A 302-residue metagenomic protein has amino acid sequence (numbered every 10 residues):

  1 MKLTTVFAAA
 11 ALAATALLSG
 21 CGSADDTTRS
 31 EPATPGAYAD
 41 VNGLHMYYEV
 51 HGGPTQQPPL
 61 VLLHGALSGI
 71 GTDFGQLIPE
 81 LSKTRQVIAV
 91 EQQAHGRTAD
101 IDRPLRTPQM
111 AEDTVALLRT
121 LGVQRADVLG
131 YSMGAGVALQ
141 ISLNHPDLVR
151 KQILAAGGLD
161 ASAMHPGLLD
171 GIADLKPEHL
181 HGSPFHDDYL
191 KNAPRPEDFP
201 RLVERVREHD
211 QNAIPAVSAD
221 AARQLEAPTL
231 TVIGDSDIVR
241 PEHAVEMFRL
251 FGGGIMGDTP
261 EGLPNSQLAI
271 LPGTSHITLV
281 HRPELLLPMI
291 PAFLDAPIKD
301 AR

Functional and structural regions predicted by a protein language model:
K2-A10, L18-V61, T84-R85, D295-R302: Alpha/beta-hydrolase fold catalytic core
L44-R97: Conserved HGGG/HGGXW glycine-rich cap/lid loop of the alpha/beta-hydrolase fold
P79, D235-T274: Conserved loop-alpha-helix segment in the C-terminal half of the alpha/beta-hydrolase fold that carries the catalytic
A89-L129, L271: Active-site loop/oxyanion-hole signature of alpha/beta-hydrolase fold enzymes
G136-N144, R150-H186: Flexible "cap/lid" loop of the alpha/beta hydrolase fold
R205-A221: Active-site nucleophile elbow and catalytic-triad environment of alpha/beta-hydrolase enzymes
L225, T231-I233: Short beta-strand/loop motif that positions the catalytic acidic residue of the alpha/beta-hydrolase fold
D258-P260, P264-R302: Catalytic active-site module of serine/aspartate enzymes centered on a nucleophile-bearing elbow/loop
